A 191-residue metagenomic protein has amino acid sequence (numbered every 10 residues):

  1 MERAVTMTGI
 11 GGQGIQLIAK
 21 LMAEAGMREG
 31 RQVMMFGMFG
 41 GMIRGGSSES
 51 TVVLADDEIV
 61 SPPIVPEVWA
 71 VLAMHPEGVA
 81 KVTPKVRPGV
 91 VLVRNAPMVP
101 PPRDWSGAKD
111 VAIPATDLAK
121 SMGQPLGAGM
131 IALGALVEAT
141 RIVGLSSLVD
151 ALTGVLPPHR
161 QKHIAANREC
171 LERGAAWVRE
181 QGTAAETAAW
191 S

Functional and structural regions predicted by a protein language model:
M1-S191: Active-site cofactor/cluster-binding pocket
